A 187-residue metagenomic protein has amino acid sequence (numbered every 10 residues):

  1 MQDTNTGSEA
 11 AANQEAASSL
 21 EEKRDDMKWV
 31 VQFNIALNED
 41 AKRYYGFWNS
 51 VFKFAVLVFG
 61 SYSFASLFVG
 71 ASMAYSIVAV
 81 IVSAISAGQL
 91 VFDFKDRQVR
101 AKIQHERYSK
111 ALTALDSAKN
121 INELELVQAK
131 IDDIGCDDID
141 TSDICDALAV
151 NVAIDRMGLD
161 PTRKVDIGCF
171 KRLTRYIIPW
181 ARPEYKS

Functional and structural regions predicted by a protein language model:
Q2-V58, A71-A74, G88-S187: Conserved non-transmembrane functional hotspots
F33, A79-S83: Generic alpha-helical secondary structure signal
V56-F64, V82-S86: Hydrophobic, membrane-inserted alpha-helices
F64-S76: Membrane-interfacial hairpin junctions
